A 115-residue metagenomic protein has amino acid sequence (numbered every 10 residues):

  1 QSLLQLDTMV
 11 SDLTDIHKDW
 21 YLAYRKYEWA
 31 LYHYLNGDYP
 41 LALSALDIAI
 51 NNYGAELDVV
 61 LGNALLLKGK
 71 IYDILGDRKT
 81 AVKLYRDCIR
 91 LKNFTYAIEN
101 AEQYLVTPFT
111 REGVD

Functional and structural regions predicted by a protein language model:
D7-T14, S44-Y53, D87-L91: Amphipathic alpha-helical segments of tetratricopeptide repeats
H17, E56, N93-Y96: Structural signature of alpha-solenoid helical repeat scaffolds
Y21, E28, V60, L66-L67 (+1 more regions): "A position-specific structural signal for the A-helix of alpha-solenoid helical repeats
R78-Y96, V106: TPR/TPR-like (Sel1-like) alpha-helical repeat modules
